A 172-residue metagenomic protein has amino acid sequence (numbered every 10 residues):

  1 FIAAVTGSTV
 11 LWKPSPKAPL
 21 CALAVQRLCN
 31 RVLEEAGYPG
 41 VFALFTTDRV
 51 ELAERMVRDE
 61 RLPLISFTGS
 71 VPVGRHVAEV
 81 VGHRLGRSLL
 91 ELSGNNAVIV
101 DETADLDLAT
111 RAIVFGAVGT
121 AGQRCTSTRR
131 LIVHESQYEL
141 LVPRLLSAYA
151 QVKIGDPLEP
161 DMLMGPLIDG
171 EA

Functional and structural regions predicted by a protein language model:
F1-V32, P63, L85, D107: Conserved small-residue-rich beta-alpha loop and adjacent elements that most often cradle the phosphate/pyrophosphate
I2-A4, M56, V80: Hydrophobic/aromatic ligand-binding patch that stacks against planar heteroaromatic rings of cofactors or nucleotides
W12, L44-T46, F67-G69, S88-L92: General beta-strand structural signal in soluble alpha/beta enzymes
K17-L20, V50-L52, P72-V73, H83: Short alpha-helical
P19, L23, R55, A78 (+1 more regions): Conserved PLP-enzyme active-site core in the AAT-like
L28-R31, G37, P72-A172: ALDH superfamily catalytic-core signature
A43-S66: A structured beta-alpha segment of the ubiquitous adenosine-cofactor-binding alpha/beta core
